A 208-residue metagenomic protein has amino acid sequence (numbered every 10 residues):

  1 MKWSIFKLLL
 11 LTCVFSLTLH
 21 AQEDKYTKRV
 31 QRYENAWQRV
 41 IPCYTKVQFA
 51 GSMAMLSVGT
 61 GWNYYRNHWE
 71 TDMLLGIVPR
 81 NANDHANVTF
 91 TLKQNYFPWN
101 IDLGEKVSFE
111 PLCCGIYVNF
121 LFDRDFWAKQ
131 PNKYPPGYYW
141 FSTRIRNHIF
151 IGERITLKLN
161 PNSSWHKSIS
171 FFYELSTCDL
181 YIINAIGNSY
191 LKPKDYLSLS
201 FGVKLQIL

Functional and structural regions predicted by a protein language model:
M1-E34, L208: Cleavable N-terminal export/targeting peptides
Y26-P42, N67-H68, W99-P111, K158-I169: Short loop/turn motifs that connect adjacent beta-strands in outer-membrane beta-barrel proteins
V30-Q38, L56-E70, V88-W99, L199-L205: Feature captures outer-membrane beta-barrel proteins of Gram-negative bacteria and organelles
R39-S52, W69-N81: Transmembrane beta-strand segments that form the barrel wall of outer-membrane beta-barrel proteins
P42, M53-M55, N87, R146 (+1 more regions): Membrane-spanning beta-strands of outer-membrane beta-barrel proteins
M53, Y64-R66, G76-V78, L121 (+1 more regions): Short beta-strand and adjacent turn/loop elements
M73-L112: Hydrophobic/aromatic-rich structural module bridging two neighboring secondary-structure elements via a short loop
L103-L208: Outer-membrane beta-barrel transmembrane domain signature
